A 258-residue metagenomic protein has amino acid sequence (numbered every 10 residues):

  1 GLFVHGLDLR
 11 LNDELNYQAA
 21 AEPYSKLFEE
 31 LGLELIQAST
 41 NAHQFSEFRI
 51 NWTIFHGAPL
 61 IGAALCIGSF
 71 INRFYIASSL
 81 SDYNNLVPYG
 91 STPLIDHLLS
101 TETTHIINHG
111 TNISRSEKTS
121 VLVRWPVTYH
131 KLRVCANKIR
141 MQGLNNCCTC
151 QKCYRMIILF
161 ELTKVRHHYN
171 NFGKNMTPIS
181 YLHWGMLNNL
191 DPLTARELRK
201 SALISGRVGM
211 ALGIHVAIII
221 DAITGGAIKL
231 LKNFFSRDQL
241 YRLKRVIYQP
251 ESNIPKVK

Functional and structural regions predicted by a protein language model:
G1-N253: Nucleotide-activated chemistry modules centered on ATP-dependent adenylation/adenylyltransferase
